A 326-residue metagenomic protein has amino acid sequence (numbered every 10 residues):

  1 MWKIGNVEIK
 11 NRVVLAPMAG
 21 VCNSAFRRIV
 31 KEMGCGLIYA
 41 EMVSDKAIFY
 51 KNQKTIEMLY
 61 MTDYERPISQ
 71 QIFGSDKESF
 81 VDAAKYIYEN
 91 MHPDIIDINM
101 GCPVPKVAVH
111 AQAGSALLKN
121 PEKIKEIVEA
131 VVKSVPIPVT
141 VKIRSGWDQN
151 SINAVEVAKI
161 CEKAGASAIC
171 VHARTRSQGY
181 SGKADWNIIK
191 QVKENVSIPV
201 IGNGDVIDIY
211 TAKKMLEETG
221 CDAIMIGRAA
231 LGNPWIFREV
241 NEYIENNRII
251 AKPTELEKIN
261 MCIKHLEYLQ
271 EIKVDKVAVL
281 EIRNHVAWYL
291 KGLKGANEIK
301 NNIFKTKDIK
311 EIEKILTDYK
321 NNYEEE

Functional and structural regions predicted by a protein language model:
M1, I9, V13, A19 (+8 more regions): Alpha/beta catalytic cores of nucleotide-metabolism and tRNA/nucleoside-modifying enzymes
W2-K3, M18-D94: Glycine-rich, positively charged N-terminal anion/phosphate-binding segment
W2-V14, I48-P67, C102-A111, V131-T140 (+1 more regions): N-terminal small/glycine-rich loop or linker at the start of catalytic domains across soluble metabolic enzymes
N11-V21, I68-F80, A116, I143-A154: Active-site mouth loops of central-metabolism enzymes
V13-P17, I38-A40, I68-I72, I96 (+4 more regions): Hydrophobic faces of well-ordered beta-strands that scaffold small-molecule active sites in alpha/beta enzyme cores
M18-G20, V43-D45, F73-S75, G101-P103 (+4 more regions): Active-site beta-loop-alpha junctions enriched in small/polar residues
V81-Q112, E122-I198: Alpha/beta enzyme core
L117-P121, G182, E255: Flexible, glycine- and charge-enriched loops at secondary-structure boundaries
